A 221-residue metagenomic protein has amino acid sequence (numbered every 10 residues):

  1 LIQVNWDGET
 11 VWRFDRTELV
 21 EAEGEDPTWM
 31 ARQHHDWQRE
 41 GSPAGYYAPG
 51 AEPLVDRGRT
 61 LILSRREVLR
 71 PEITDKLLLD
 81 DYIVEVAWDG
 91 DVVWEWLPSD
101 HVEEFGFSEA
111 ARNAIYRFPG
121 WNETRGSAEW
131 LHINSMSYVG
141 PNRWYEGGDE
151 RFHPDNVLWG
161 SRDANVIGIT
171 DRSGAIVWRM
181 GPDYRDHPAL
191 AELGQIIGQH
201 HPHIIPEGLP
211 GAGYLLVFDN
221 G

Functional and structural regions predicted by a protein language model:
L1-G221: Histidine-/acidic-rich catalytic cores in large beta-rich domains
